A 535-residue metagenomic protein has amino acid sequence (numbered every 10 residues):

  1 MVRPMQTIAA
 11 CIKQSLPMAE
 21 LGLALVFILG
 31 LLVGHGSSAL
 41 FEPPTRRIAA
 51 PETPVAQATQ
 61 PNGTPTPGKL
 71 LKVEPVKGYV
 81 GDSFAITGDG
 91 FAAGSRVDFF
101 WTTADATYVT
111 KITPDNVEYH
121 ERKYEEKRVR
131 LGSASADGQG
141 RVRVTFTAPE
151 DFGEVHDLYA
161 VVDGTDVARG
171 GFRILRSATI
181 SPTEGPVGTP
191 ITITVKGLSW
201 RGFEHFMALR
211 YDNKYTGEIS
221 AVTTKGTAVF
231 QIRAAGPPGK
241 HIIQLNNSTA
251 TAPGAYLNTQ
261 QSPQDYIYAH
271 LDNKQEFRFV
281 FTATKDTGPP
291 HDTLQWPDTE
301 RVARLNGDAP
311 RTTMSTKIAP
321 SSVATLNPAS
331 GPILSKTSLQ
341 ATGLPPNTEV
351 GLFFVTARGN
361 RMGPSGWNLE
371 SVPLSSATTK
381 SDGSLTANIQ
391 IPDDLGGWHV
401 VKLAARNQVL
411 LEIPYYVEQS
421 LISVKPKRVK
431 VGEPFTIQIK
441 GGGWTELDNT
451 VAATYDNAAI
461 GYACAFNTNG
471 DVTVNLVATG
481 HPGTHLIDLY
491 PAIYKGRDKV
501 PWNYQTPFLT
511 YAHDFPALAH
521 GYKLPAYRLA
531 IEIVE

Functional and structural regions predicted by a protein language model:
M5-L40: Sec-dependent N-terminal signal peptides
H35-E535: Extracytoplasmic/secretory-pathway segments with low complexity and glycosylation-like composition
